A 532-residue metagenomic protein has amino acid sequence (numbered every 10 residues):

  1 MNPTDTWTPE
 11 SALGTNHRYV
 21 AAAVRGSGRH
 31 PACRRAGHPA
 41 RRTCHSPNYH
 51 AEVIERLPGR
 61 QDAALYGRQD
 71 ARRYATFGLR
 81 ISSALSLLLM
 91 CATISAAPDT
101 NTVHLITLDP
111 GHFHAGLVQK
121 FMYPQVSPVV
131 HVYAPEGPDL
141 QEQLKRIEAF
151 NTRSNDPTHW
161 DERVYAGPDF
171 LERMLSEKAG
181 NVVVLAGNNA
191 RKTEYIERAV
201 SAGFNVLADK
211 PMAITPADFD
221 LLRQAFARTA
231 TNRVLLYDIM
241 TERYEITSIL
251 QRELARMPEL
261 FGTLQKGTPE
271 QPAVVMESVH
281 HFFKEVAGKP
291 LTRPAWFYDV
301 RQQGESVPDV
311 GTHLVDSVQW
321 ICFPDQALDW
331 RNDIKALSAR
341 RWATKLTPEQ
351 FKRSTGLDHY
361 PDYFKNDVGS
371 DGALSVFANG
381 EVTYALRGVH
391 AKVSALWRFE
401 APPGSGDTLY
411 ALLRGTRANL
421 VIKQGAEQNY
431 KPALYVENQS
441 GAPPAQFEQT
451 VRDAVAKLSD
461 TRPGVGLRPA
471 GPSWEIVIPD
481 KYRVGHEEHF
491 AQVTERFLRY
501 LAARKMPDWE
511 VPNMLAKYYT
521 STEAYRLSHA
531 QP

Functional and structural regions predicted by a protein language model:
M1-A97, Q531-P532: Intrinsic disorder/low-complexity segments
A97-A202, A217-L235: N-terminal glycine-/serine-/threonine-rich beta1-alpha1-beta2 phosphate-ribose binding loop of Rossmann-like
P138-Q141, A190-T193, E197, D220 (+4 more regions): A structural signal for well-ordered alpha-helical segments within the folded catalytic domains of diverse enzymes
G203, D209-P211: Short helix/strand-capping hinge loops at secondary-structure junctions that flank key functional elements
A213-T292, G304: A contiguous active-site-proximal alpha/beta segment in oxidoreductase catalytic domains
G288-S405: Rossmann-like dinucleotide-binding domain that binds NAD(P)(H)
D309, L314, V318-W320, D325-Q326 (+4 more regions): C-terminal helical cap and adjacent loop that interface with cofactors, partners, or active-site loops
